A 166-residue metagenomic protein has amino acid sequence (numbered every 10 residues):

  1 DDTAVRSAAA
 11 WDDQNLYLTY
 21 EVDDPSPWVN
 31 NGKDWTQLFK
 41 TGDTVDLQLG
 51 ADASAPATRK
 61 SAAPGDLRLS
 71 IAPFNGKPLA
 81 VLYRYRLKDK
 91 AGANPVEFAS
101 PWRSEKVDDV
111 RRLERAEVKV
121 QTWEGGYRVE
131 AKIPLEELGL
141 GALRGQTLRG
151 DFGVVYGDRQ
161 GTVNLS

Functional and structural regions predicted by a protein language model:
D1-S166: Structural preference for beta-rich elements and adjacent junctions enriched in aromatics
